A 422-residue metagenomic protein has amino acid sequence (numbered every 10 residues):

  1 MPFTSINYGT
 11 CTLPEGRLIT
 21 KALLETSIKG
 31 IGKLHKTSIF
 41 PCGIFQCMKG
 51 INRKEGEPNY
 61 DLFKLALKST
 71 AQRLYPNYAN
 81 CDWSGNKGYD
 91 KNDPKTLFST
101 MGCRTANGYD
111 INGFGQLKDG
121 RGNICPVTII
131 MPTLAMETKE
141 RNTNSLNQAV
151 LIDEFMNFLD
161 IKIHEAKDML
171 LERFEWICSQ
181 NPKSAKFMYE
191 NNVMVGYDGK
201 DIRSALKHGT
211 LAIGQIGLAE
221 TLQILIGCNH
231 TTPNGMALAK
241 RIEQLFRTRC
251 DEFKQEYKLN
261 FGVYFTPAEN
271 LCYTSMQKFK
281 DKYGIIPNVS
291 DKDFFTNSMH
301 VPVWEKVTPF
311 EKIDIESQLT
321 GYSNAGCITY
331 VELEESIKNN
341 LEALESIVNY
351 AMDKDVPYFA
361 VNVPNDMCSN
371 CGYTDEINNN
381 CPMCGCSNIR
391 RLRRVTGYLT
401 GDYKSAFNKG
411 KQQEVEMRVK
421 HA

Functional and structural regions predicted by a protein language model:
M1-K207, C228, T232-R394, T400: Conserved catalytic cores of very large enzyme subunits
M1-S5, Q215, V263, A406-K411: Short intrinsically disordered, low-complexity coil segments enriched in acidic
I177, L225, V419-H421: Amphipathic, positively biased hydrophobic alpha-helical segments used for protein targeting and membrane insertion
L211-I224, Q244, R394: Contiguous, well-ordered alpha-helical segments that form the cores/surfaces of helical PPI scaffolds
M383-A422: Long, charge-rich boundary regions
